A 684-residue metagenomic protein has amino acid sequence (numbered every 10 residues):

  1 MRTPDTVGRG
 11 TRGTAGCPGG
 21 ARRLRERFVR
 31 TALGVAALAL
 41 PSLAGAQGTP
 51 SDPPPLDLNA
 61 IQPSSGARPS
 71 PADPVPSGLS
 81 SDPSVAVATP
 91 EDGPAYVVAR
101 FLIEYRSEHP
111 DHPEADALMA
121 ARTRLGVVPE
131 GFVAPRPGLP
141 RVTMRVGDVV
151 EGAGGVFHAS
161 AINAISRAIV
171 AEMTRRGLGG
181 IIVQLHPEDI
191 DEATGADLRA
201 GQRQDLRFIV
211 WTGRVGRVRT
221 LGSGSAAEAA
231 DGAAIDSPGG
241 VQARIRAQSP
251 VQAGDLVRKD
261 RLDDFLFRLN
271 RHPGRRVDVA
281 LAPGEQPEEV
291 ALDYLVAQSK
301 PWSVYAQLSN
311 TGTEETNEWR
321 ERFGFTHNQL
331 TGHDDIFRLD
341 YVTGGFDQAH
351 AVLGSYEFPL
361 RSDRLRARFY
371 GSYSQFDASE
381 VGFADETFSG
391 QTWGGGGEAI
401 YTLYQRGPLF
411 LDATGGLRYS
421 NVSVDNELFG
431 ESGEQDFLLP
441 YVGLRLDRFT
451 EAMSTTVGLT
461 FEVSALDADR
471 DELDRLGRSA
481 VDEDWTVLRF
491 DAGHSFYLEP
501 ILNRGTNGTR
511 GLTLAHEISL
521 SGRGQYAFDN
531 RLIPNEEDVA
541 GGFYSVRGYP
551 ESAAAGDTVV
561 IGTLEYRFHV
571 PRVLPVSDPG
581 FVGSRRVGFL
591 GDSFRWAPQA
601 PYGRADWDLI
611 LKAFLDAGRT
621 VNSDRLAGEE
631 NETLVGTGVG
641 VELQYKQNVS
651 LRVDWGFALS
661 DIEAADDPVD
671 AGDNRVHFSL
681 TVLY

Functional and structural regions predicted by a protein language model:
Q47-G312, G324, V342-A351, T506-L514 (+1 more regions): Periplasmic polypeptide-binding modules associated with outer-membrane biogenesis and secretion
I162, D347-L446: Transmembrane beta-barrel wall of Gram-negative outer-membrane proteins
E288, N317-E321, Q348-V352, Q391-G395 (+8 more regions): Residues that define the transmembrane beta-barrel architecture of outer-membrane proteins
W302-G312, F323, D334-G345, V352-G354 (+5 more regions): Transmembrane beta-strand segments that form the barrel wall of outer-membrane beta-barrel proteins
W302-V304, T331-F337, S362-R368, D377 (+5 more regions): Repeated loop/turn-to-beta-strand initiation elements of outer-membrane beta-barrel proteins
F325, L643, N648, A671-Y684: Outer-membrane beta-barrel "beta-signal"
H327-Q329, F358-L360, Y401-L403, L446-R448 (+5 more regions): Residue-level signature of outer-membrane beta-barrel architecture
D425-D606, A617, V621-S623, D666: C-terminal outer-membrane beta-barrel translocator/porin domains of Gram-negative envelope proteins and their
